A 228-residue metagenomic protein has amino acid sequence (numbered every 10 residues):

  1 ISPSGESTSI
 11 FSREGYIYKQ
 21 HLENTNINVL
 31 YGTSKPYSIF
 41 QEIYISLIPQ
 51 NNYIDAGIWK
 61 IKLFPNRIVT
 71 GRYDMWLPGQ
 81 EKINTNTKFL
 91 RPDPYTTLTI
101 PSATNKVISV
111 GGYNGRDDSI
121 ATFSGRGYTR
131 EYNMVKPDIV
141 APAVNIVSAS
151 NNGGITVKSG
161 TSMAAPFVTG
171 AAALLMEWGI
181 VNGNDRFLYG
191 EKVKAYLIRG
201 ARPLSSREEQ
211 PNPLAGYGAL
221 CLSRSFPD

Functional and structural regions predicted by a protein language model:
I1-Y16: Polar, glycine-rich mid-to-C-terminal structural blocks that act as macromolecule-binding/assembly scaffolds
T25-N66, D74-G79: Beta-sandwich interaction modules
R67-G112: C-terminal edge strands of extracellular/lumenal beta-sandwich accessory domains
T96-S109, F123-V140, I198, G216-G218: Mature extracellular/periplasmic domains of secretome proteins
T104-K106, D117, Y128-V135, W178-Y196: Subtilisin-like serine protease catalytic core
Y113-P166: Catalytic-core environment of secreted peptidases
A143-E208: Hydrolase catalytic cores
R207-D228: C-terminal domain-closing interface element
